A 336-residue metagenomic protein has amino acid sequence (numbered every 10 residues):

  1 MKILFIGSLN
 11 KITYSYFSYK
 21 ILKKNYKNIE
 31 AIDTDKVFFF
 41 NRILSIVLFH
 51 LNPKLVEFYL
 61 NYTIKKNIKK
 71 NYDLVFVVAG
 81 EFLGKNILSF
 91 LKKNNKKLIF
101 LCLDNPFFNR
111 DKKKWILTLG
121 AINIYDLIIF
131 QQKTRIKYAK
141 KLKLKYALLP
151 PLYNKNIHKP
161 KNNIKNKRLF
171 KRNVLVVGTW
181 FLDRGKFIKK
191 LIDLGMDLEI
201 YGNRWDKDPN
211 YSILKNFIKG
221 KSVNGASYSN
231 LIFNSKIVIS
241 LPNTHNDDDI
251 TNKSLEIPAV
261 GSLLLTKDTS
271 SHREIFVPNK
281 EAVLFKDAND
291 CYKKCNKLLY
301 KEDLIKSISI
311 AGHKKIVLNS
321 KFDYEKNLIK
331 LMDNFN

Functional and structural regions predicted by a protein language model:
K2-I64, V78-L88, N109, K114-L255 (+2 more regions): Nucleotide-sugar donor-binding catalytic core of glycosyltransferases
I64-K69, K297: Short amphipathic alpha-helix with an adjacent loop that forms part of the alpha/beta core around
I68-L74, K236: Short acidic/histidine-rich motifs immediately flanking catalytic phosphotransfer sites in two-component signaling
V77-G80, L91-L98: Short, conserved structural micro-motifs that define repeat-unit consensus positions and nucleotide-binding loops
I99-K112: A short, histidine- and acid-enriched strand-loop-helix "catalytic/donor-clamping" loop that lines the nucleotide-sugar
N279-A288, K297-E302: Conserved acidic donor-binding segment of nucleotide-sugar-dependent glycosyltransferases
L304-L318: A short, well-ordered alpha-helix in the C-terminal region of glycosyltransferases
K321-N336: C-terminal alpha-helical cap of glycosyltransferases
